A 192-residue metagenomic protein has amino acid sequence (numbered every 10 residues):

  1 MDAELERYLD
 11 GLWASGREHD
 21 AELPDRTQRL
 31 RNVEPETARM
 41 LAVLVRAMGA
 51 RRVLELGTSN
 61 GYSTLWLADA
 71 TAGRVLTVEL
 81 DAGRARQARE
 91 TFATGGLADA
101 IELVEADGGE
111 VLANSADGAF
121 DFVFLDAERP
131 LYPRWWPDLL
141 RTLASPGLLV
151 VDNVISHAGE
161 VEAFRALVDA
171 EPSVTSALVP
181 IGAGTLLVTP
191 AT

Functional and structural regions predicted by a protein language model:
M1-F122, R129-L148, V154-T192: A short alpha-helical cap/connector motif
